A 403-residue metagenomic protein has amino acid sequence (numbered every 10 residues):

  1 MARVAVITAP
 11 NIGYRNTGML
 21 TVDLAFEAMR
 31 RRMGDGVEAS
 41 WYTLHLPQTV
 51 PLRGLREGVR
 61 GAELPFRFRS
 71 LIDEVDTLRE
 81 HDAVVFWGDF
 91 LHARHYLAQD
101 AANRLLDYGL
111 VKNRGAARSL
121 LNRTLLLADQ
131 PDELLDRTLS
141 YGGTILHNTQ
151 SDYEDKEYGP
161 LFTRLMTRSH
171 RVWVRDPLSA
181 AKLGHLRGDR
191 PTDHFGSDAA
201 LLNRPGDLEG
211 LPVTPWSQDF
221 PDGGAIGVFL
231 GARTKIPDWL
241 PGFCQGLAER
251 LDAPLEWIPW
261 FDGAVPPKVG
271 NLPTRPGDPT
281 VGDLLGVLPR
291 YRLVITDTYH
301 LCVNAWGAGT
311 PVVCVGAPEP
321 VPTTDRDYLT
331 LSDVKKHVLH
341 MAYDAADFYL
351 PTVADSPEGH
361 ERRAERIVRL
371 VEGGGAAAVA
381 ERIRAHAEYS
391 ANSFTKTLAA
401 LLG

Functional and structural regions predicted by a protein language model:
M1-G403: Active-site anion-handling motifs in enzyme catalytic cores
